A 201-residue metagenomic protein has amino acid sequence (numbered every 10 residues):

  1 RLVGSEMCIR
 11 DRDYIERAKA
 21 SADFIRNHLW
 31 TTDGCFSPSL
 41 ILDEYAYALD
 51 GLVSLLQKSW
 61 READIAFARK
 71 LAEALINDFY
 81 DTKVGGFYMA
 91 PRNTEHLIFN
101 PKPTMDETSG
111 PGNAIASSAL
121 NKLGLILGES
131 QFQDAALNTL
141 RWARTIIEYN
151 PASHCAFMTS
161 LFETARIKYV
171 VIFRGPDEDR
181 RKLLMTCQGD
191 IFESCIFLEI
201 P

Functional and structural regions predicted by a protein language model:
G4-E6, R10-P201: Glycan-recognition and catalytic cores of secretory/periplasmic carbohydrate-active enzymes
